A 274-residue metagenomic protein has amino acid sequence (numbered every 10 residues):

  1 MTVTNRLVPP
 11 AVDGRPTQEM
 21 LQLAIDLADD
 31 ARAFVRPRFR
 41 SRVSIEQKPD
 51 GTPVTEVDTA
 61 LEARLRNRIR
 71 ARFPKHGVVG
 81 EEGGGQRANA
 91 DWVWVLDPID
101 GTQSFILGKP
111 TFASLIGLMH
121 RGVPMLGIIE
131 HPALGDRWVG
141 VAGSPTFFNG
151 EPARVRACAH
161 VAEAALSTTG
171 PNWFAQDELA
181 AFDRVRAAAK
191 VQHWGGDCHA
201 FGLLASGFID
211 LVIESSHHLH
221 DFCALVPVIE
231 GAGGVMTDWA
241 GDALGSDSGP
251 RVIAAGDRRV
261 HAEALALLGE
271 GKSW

Functional and structural regions predicted by a protein language model:
M1-I99, A266, W274: N-terminal subdomain of lithium-sensitive/metallo-dependent phosphomonoesterases centered on the IMPase/IPPase/PAP
V35, D58, I69, T102 (+6 more regions): Residue-level signal for inorganic ion chemistry
T59, A63, E82, P98-G101 (+5 more regions): Generic detector of well-ordered alpha-helical packing
G80-E82, G150, G195: Short loop/edge segments at beta-strand edges and connector loops that shape dinucleotide/nucleotide cofactor-binding
A88-S144, E163-A164: DPxDG-like acidic metal-binding loop motif
R121, N149-G150: Short strand-turn-strand beta-turns centered on an Asx-Gly dipeptide
F148-N149, V155: A structural micro-motif at secondary-structure boundaries
R154-W274: An extended, acidic
